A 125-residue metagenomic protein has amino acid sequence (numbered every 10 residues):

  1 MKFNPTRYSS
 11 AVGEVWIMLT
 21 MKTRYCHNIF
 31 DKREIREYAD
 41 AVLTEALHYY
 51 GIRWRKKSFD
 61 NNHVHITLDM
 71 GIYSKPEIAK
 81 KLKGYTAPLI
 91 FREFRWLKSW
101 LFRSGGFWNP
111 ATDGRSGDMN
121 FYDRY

Functional and structural regions predicted by a protein language model:
M1-Y125: Basic nucleic-acid-binding interfaces
